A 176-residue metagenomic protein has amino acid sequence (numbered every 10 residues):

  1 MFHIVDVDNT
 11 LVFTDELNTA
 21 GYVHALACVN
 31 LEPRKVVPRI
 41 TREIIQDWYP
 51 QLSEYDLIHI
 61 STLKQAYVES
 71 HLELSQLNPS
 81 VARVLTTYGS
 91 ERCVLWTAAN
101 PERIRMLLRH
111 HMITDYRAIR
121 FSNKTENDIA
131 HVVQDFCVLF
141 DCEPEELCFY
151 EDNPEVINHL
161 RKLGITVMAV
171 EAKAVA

Functional and structural regions predicted by a protein language model:
F2-P79, N100: N-terminal helical cap/lid subdomain that shapes the substrate entry/recognition surface in HAD-like hydrolases
L11, C93, F149: Conserved SAM-binding loop
A27, T86-G89, R161: Anion (oxyanion) recognition and catalysis
E69-L95, P101-R105, N127-H131: Short, acidic loop-to-helix structural element flanking the phosphoryl-transfer center in phosphate-processing enzymes
R83, V133, N153-H159, V167-A176: Short glycine/proline-centered loop/turn elements that form peptide/ligand docking sites
R92, E146, T166: Residues at the starts of beta-strands that form the adenosine-phosphate
N100-C148, P154-R161: Substrate-recognition "cap/lid" segment bordering the active-site pocket of phosphatases
